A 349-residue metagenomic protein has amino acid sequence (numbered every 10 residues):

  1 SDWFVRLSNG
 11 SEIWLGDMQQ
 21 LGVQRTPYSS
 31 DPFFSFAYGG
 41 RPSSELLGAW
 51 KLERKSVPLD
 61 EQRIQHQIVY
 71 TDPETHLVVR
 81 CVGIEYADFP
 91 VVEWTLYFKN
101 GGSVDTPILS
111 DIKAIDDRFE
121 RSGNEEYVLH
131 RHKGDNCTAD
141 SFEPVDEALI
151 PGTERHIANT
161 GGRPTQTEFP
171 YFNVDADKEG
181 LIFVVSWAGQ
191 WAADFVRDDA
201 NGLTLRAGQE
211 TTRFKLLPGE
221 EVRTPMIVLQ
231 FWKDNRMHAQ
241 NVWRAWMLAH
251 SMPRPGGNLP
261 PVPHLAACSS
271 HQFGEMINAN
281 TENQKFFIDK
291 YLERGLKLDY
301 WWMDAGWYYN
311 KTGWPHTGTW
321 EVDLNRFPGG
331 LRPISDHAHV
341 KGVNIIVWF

Functional and structural regions predicted by a protein language model:
S1-A200, E210: Polysaccharide-binding surfaces and accessory modules of carbohydrate-active proteins
E93, R223, A267: Active-site-proximal, glycine-rich beta->alpha crossover segments in alpha/beta enzymes that shape flexible
A188, L229, Q272-F273: Short, glycine-/Ser/Thr-/acidic-enriched flexible segments
R206-T212: Short alpha-helix capping/helix-loop boundary micro-motifs
F214-K233: Short Pro-Gly-centered flexible turn/kink motifs
Q230-V242: Short, Lys/Arg- and Gly-enriched loop/turn segments at beta-strand edges
M247-L259: Long, charged amphipathic helices and adjacent flexible linkers at domain junctions
N258-F349: Aromatic-lined carbohydrate-binding/catalytic grooves of carbohydrate-active enzymes
